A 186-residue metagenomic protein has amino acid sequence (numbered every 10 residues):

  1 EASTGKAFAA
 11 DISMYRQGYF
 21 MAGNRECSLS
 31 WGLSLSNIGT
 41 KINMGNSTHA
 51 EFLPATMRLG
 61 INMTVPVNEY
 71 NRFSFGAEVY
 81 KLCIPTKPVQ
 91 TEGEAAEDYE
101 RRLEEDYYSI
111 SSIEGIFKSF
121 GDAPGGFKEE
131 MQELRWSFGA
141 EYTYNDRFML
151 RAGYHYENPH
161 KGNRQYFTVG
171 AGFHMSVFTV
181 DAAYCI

Functional and structural regions predicted by a protein language model:
E1-I186: Outer-membrane beta-barrel porins/channels
